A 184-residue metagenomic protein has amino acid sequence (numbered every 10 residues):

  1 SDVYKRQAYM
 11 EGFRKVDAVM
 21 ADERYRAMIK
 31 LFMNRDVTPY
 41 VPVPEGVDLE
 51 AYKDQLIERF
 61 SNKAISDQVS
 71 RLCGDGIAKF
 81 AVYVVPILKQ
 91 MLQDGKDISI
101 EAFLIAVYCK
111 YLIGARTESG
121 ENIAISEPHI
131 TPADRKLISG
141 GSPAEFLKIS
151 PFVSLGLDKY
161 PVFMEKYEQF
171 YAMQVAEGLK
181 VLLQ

Functional and structural regions predicted by a protein language model:
V3-Y4: Short, small-residue-biased leader/transition segments that mark boundaries at the very start of proteins
Q7-I130: C-terminal catalytic subdomain
L104-Q184: C-terminal amphipathic alpha-helical interaction region
